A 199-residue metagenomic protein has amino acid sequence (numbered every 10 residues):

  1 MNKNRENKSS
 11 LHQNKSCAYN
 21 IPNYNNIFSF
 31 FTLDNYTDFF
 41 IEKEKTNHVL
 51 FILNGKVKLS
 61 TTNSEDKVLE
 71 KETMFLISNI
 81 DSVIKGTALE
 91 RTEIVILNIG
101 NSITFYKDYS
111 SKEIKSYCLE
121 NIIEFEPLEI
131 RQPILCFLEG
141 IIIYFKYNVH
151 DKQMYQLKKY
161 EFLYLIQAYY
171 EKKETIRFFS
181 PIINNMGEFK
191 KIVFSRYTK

Functional and structural regions predicted by a protein language model:
M1-P22, Y147-H150: A short, N-terminal "cap"/entry segment at the start of jelly-roll beta-barrel domains of the cupin/DSBH fold
N20-C118: N-terminal regulatory/effector-sensing and dimerization cores that precede helix-turn-helix DNA-binding domains
T46, P127-R131, K152: Amphipathic, non-membrane alpha-helical segments in soluble helical-bundle scaffolds
L59, I166-Y170: Hydrophobic recognition helices of helix-based DNA-binding modules
Y109-C136: Aromatic/histidine-rich interaction motifs
I123-E124, I142-M154, K173-F178: Short helix-to-loop capping/linker segments positioned immediately adjacent to catalytic or ligand/cofactor-binding
R131-I142, Y155-K159, Q167, I176-K199: A short, Lys/Arg-enriched amphipathic alpha-helix from helix-turn-helix/homeodomain DNA-binding modules
